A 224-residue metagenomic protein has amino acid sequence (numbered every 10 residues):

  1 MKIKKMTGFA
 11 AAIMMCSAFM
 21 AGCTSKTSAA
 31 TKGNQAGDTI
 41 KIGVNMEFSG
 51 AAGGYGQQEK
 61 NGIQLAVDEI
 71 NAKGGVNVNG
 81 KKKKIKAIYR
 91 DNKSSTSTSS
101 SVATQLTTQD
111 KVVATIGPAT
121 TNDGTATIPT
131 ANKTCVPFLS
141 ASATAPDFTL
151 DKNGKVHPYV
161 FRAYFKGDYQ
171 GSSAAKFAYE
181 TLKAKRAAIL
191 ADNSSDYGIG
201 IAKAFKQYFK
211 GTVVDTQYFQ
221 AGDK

Functional and structural regions predicted by a protein language model:
M1-K41, A72, N79: Short, low-complexity disordered leader/linker segments with a strong preference for bacterial N-terminal type II
A29-T31, G54-Q58, V76-D151, A163 (+1 more regions): Beta-alpha junction/loop-to-helix N-cap segments that form part of ligand/metal-binding clefts
N34-A36, I40-Q64, R90-T96, A119-N122 (+1 more regions): Extracytoplasmic "Venus flytrap"
D38-K41, K83-K86, Q109-A114, K133-F138 (+3 more regions): Loop/turn elements at helix/coil->beta-strand transitions in domains of secreted/extracellular proteins
Y55-V78, K203-Y208: Short, polar/charged alpha-helical segment
S101, P146-D147, H157-K224: Extracellular/periplasmic Venus flytrap/periplasmic-binding protein
